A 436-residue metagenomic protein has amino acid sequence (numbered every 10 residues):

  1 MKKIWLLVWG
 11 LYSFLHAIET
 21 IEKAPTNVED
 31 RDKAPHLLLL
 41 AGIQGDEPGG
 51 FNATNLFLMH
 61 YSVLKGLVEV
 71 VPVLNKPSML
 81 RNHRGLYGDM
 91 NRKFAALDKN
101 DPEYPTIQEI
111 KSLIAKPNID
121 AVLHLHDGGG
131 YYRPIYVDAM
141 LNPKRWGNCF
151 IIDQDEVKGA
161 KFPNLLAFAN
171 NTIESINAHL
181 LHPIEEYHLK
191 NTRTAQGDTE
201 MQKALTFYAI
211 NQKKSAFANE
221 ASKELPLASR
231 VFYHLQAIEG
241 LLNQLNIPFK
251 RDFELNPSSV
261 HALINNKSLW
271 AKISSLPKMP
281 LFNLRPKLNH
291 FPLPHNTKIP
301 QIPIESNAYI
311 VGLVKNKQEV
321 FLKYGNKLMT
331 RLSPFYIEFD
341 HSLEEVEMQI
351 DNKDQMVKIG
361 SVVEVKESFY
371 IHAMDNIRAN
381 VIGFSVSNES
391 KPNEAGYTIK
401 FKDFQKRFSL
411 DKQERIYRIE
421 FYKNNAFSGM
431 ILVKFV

Functional and structural regions predicted by a protein language model:
K2-G10: Sec-dependent signal peptide recognition, specifically the positively charged N-region followed immediately by
W9-A17: Hydrophobic h-region of N-terminal signal peptides that target proteins for export in Gram-negative bacteria
H16-V436: Structured catalytic-domain cores with a bias toward divalent-metal coordination
